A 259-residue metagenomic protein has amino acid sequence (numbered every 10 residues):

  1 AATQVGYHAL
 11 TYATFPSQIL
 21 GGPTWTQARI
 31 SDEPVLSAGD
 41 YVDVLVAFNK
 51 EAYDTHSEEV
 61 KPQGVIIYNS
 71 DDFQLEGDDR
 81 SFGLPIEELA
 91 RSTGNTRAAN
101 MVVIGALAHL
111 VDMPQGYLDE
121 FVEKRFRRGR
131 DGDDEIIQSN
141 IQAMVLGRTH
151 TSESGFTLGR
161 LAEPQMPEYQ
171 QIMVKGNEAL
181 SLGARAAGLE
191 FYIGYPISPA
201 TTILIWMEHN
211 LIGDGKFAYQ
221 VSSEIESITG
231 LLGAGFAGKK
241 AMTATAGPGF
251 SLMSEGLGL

Functional and structural regions predicted by a protein language model:
A1-A187, F191: Active-site cofactor/cluster-binding pocket
A1-S57, S198-L259: Thiamine diphosphate
